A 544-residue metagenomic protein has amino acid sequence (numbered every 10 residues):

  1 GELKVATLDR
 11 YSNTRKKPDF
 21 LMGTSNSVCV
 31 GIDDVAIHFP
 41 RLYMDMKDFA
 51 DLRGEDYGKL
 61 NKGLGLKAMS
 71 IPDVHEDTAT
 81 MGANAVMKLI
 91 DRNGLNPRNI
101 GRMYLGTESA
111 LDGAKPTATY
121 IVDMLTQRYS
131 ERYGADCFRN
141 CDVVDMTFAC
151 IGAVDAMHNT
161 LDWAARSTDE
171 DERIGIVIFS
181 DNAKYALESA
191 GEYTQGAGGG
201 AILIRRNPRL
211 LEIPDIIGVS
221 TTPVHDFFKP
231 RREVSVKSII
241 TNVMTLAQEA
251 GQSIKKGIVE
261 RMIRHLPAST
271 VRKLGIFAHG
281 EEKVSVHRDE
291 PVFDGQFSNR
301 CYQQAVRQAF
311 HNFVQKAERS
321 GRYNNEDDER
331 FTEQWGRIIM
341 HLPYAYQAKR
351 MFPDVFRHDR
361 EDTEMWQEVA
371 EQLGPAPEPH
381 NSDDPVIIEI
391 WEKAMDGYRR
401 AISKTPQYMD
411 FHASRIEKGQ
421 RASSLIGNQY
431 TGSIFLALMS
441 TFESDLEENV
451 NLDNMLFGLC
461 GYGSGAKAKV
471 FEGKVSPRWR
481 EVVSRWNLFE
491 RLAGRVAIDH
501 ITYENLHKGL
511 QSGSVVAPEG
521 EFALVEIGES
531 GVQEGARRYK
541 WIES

Functional and structural regions predicted by a protein language model:
Y11-H75, G191-H311, A317-S320, E368 (+2 more regions): Condensing-enzyme catalytic core mediating Claisen C-C bond formation in acyl metabolism
I32, T78-V154, N324-D354, I388: Conserved beta-ketoacyl condensing-enzyme motif
A36-H38, G106-D112, T147-A153, F179-K184 (+2 more regions): Acidic, glycine-rich active-site loops and adjacent beta-strand->loop/helix elements that engage anionic groups
D56, T78-N93, M124, Y302-N324 (+2 more regions): Short, well-ordered amphipathic alpha-helical segments that serve as non-catalytic structural scaffolds within diverse
Y57-T80, A110-I176, D359-S433: Conserved catalytic cysteine-centered active-site region of acyl-thioester-dependent Claisen-condensing enzymes
G152-P214: Internal, well-ordered domain-core segments that constitute the primary functional module of diverse proteins
G295-K316, I339-R357, T363, Q367 (+1 more regions): A conserved active-site cap/scaffold subdomain adjacent to cofactor or substrate pockets
A401, R415-I416, M439-L492: Catalytic phosphate/nucleotide-handling subdomain of diverse soluble enzymes
